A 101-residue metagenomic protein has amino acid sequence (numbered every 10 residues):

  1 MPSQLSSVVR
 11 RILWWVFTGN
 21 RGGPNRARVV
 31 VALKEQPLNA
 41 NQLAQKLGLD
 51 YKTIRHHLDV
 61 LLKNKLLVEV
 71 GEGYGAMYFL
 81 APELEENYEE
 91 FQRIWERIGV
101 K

Functional and structural regions predicted by a protein language model:
P2-R28: Short alpha-helical segments that sit at the start of domains
I12-W14, M77-K101: Conserved segment of winged-helix/HTH DNA-binding domains
G23, G71-M77: Short, Lys/Arg-rich nucleic-acid/phosphate-binding segment
P24, E35-N39: Short capping segments at the starts of secondary-structure elements
Q42-K46: A short acidic, leucine-rich amphipathic alpha-helix
H57-N64: Basic amphipathic alpha-helical segments that dock to polyanions
N64-E72: A short, conserved structural fragment
